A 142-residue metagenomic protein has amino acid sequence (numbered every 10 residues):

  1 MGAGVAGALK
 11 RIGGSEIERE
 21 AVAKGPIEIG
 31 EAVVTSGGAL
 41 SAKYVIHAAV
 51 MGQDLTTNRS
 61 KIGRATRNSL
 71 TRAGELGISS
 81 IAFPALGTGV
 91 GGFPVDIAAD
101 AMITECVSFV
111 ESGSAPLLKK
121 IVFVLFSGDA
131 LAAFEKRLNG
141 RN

Functional and structural regions predicted by a protein language model:
M1-L76: Glycine-/small-residue-enriched capping loops at alpha/beta junctions
Q53-N142: Phosphate/ribose-phosphate-bearing ligand recognition and processing surfaces, centered on ADP-ribose/NAD(+/P+) systems
